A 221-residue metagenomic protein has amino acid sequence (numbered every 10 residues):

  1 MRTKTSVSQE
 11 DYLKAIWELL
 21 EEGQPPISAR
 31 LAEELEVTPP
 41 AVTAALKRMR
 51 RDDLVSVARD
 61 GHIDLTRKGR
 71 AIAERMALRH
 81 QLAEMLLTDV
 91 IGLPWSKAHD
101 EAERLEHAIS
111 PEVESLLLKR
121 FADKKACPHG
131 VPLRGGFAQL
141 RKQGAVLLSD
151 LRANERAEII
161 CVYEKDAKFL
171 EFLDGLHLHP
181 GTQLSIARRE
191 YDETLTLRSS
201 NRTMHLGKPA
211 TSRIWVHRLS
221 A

Functional and structural regions predicted by a protein language model:
M1-E36: Extreme N-terminal segment that seeds HTH/winged-HTH DNA-binding domains in transcriptional regulators
P40, S96: Key DNA-contact positions within bacterial/archaeal DNA-binding proteins
L46-K47: Short, hydrophobic-biased segments on the C-terminal half of alpha helices that form "recognition helices"
R50-A58: A short, conserved structural fragment
G61-H80: Basic, amphipathic "hinge/linker" alpha-helix immediately C-terminal to the N-terminal HTH DNA-binding motif
E106-S212: Mid-protein regulatory/catalytic core that forms ligand/cofactor-binding pockets and protein-protein interaction
